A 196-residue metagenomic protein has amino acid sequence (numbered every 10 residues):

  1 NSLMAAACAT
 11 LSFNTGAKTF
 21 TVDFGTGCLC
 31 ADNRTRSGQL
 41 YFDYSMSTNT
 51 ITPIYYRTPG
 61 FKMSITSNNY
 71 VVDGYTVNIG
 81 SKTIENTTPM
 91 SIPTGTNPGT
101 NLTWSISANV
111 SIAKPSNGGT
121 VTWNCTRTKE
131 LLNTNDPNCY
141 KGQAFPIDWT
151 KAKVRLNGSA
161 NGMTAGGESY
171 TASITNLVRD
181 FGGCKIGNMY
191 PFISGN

Functional and structural regions predicted by a protein language model:
N1-N196: Low-complexity, intrinsically disordered segments exposed to solvent
